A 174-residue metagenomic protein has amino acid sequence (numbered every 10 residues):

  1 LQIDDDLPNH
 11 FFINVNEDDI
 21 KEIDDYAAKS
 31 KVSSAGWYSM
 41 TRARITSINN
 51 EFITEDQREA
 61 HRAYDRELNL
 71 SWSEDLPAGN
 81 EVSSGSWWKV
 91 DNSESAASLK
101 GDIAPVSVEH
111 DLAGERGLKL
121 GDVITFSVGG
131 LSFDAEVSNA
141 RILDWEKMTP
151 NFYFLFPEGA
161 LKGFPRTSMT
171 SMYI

Functional and structural regions predicted by a protein language model:
L1-I174: Alpha-helical transmembrane segments of bacterial inner-membrane membrane proteins
